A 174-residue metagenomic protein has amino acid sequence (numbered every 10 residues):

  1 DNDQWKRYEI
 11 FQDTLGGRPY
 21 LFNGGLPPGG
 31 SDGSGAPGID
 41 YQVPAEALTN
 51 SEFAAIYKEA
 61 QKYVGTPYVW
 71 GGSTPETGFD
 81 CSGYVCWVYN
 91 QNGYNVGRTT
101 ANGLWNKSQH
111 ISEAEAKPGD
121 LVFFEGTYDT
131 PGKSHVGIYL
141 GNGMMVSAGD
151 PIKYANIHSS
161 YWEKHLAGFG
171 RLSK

Functional and structural regions predicted by a protein language model:
D1-A54: Hydrophobic packing segments in regular secondary structure
Y8, F53, Y57, Q61 (+2 more regions): Extracytoplasmic/secreted envelope proteins and their assembly/folding machinery, especially bacterial periplasmic
P37-D40, Y63-W70: Acidic/histidine-rich, surface-exposed loop or edge segments in extracytoplasmic proteins
E46-F53, T77-S82, E115, T130: Solvent-exposed, acidic/flexible segments
T66-P118: Catalytic cysteine-centered active-site loop
H110-E113, Y128-K174: Aromatic- and glycine-rich peptidoglycan recognition patches
